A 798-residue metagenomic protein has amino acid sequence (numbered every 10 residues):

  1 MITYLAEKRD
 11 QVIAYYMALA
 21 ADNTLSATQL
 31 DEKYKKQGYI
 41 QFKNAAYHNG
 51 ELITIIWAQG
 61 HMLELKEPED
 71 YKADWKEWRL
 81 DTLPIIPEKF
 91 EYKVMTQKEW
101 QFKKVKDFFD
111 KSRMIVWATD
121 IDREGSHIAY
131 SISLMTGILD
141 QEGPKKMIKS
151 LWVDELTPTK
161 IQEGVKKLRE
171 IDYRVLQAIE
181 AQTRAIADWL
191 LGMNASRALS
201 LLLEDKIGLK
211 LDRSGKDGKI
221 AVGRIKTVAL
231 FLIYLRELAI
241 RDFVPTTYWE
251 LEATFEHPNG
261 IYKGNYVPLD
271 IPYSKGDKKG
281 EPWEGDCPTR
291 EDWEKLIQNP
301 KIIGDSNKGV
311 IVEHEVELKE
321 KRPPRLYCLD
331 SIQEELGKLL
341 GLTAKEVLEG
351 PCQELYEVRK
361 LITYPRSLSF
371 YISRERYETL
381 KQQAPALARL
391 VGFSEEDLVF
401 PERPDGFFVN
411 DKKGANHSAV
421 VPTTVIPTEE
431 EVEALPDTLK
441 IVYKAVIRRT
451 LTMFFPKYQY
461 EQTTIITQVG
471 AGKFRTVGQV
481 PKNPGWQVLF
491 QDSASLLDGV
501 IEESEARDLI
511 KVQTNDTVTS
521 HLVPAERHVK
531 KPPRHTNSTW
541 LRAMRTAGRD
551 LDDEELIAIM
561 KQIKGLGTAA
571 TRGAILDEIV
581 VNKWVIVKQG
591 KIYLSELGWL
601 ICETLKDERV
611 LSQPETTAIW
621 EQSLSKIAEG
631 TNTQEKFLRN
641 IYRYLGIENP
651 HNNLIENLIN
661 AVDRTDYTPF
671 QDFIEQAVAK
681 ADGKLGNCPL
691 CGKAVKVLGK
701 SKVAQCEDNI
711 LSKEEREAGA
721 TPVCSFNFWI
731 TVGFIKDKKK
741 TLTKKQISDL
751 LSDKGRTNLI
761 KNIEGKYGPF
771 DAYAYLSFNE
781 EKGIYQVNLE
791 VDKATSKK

Functional and structural regions predicted by a protein language model:
M1, I85-E91, S200-I220, E313-K321 (+5 more regions): Short hinge/gating elements
M1-M193, R197, C287-R290, G499-V500 (+1 more regions): Intrinsically disordered, low-complexity regulatory segments
I2-T3, K98, K145-K146, D242 (+2 more regions): Basic, low-complexity terminal or inter-domain segments flanking catalytic cores
D31-Y71, T227-S274, F393, M453-E502 (+2 more regions): Structured, non-catalytic alpha/beta "coupling" segments that mediate domain-domain communication and provide generic
K103, D110, P158-F255, E317: C-terminal or mid-to-C-terminal helical accessory/interaction module adjacent to the motor/catalytic core
K275-Y327: Metal- or metallocofactor-binding catalytic centers and their adjacent structured scaffolds across diverse enzyme
R359-K360, K583: Glycine-centered, phosphate/nucleic-acid-interacting loop/turn motifs that mediate DNA/RNA or nucleotide
